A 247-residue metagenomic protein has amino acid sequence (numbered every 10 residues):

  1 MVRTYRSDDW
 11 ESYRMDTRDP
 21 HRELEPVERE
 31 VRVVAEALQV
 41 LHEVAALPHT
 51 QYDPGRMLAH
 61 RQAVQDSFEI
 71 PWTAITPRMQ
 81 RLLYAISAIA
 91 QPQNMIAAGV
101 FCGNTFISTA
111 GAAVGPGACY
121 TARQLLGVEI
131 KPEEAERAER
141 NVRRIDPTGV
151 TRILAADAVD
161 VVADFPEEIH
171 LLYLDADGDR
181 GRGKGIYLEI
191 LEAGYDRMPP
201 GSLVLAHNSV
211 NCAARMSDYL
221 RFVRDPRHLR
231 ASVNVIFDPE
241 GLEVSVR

Functional and structural regions predicted by a protein language model:
M1-R247: A short alpha-helical cap/connector motif
